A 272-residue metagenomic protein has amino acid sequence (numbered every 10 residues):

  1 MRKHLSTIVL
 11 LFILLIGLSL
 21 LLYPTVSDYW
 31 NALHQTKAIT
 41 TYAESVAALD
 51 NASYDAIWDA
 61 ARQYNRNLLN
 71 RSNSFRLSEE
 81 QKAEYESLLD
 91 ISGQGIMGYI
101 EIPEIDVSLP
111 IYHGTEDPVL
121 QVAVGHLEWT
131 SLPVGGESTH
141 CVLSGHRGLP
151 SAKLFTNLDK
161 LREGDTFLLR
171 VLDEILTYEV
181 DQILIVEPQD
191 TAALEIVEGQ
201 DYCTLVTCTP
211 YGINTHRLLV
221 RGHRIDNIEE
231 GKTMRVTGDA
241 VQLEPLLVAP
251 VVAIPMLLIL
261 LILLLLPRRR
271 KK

Functional and structural regions predicted by a protein language model:
M1-H4, R270-K272: Positively charged n-region of N-terminal signal peptides that target proteins for export
K3-P245: Solvent-exposed, non-transmembrane regions of membrane-associated and secreted proteins
R235-K272: C-terminal single-pass membrane-anchor helix
